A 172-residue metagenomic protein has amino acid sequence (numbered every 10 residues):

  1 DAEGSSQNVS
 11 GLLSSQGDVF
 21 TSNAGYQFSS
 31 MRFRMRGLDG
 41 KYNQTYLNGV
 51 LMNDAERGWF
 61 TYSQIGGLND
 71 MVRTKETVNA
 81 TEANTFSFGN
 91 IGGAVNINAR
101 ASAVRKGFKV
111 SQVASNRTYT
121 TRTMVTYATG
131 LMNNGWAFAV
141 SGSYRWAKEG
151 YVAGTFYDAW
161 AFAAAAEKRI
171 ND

Functional and structural regions predicted by a protein language model:
D1-E3, S10: Short, acidic, small-residue-rich periplasmic hinge/interaction motif at the N-terminus of Gram-negative outer-membrane
S10-L51, A80: Extracytoplasmic beta-strand/coil segments of soluble accessory domains associated with Gram-negative outer-membrane
T21, V50-N79, N98-R100: Short acidic/polar hinge/loop motifs at secondary-structure boundaries that mediate gating or recognition
S22, E82-F86, Q112-N116, Y151-A153: Outer-membrane beta-barrel domain signature
R32, T74, A94, S111 (+2 more regions): Membrane-embedded beta-strand positions in outer-membrane beta-barrel channels/transporters
V72-E76, G93, A99-A114, A139-V140: Transmembrane beta-strand segments of Gram-negative outer membrane beta-barrel proteins
T85-F86, S102-G107, M132-W136, D172: Short loop/turn motifs that connect adjacent beta-strands in outer-membrane beta-barrel proteins
A114-W146, Y151-D172: Transmembrane beta-barrel wall of Gram-negative outer-membrane proteins
